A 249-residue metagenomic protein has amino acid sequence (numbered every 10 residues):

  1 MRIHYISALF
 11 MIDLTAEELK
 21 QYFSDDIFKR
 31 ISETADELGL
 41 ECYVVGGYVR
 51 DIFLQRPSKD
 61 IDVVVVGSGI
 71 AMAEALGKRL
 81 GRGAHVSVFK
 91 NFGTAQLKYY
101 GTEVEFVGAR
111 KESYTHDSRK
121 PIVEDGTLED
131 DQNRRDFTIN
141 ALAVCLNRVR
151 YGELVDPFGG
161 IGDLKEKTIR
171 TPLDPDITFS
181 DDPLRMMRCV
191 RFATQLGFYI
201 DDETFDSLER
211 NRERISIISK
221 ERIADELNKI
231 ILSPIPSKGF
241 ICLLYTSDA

Functional and structural regions predicted by a protein language model:
Y5-S247: Catalytic cores of the polymerase beta-like nucleotidyltransferase superfamily and closely associated nucleotide
